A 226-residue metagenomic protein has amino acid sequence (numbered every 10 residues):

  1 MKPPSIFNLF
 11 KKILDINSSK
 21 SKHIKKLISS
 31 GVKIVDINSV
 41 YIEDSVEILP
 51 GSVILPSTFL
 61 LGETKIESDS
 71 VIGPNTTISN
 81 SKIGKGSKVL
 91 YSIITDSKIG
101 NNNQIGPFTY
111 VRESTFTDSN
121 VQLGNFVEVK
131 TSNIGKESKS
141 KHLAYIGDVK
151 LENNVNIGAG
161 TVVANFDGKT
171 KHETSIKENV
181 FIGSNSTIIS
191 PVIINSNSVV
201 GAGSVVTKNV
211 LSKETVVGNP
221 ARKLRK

Functional and structural regions predicted by a protein language model:
M1-S39, E43-V46, G51, D69 (+6 more regions): Terminal amphipathic alpha-helical/low-complexity segments used for targeting or macromolecular assembly
N17, S21-I24, N38, I54-I194 (+2 more regions): Flexible, glycine/small-residue-enriched loop-and-beta-strand segment within the central core of proteins
K177, L211-S212: Short coil/turn connectors at secondary-structure junctions
V205-T207: Leucine-rich solenoid repeat scaffolds
